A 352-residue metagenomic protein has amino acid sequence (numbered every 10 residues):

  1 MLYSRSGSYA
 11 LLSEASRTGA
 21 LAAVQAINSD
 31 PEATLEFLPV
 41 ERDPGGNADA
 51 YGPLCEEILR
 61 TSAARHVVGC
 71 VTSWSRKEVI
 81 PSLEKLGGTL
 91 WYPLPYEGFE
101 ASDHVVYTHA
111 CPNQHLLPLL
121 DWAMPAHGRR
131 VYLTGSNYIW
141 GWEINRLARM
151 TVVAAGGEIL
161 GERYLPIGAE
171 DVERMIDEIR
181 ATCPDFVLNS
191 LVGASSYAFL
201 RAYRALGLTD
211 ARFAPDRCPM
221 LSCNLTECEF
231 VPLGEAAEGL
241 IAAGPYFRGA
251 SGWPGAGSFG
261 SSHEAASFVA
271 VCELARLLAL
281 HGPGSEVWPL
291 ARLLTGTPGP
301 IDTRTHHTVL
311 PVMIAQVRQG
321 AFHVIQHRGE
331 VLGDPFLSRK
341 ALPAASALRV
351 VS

Functional and structural regions predicted by a protein language model:
M1-G19, R42-G46: Extracytoplasmic "Venus flytrap"
A15-S16, D30-G98: Beta-alpha junction/loop-to-helix N-cap segments that form part of ligand/metal-binding clefts
S29-G46, S102-H104, V152-A169: Short beta-strand elements in bilobed, periplasmic/extracellular small-molecule ligand-binding domains
L59-V71, Y92-P93, Y132-L133, C183-F199 (+2 more regions): Periplasmic-binding protein-like
F99-D121, E162-R163, A236-Y246: Short beta-strand elements at the ligand-binding edges of bilobed clamshell
H109-R163: An alpha-beta-alpha
Y203-C272, A279: Extracellular/periplasmic periplasmic-binding protein-like sensory domains
G260-E264, A275-S346, V350-V351: Segments of small-molecule ligand-sensing domains
